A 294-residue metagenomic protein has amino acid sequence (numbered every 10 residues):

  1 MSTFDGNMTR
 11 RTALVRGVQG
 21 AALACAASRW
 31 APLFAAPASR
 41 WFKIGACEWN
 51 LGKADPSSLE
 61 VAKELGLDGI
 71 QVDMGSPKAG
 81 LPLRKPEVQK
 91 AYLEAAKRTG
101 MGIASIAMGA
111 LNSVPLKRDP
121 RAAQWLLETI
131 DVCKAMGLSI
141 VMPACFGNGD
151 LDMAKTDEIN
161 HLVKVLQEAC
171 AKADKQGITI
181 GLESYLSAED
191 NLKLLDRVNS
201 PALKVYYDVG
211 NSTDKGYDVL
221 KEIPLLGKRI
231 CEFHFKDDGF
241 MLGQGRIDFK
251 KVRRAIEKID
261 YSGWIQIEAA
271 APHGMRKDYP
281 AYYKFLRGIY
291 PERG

Functional and structural regions predicted by a protein language model:
S2-K43, G52-G66, T99, A188-G294: Histidine-acidic metal/acid-base catalytic patches
G17-A27, S58, L93-S105, N112-V205 (+1 more regions): Active-site acidic/histidine proton-transfer and metal-coordination neighborhood in alpha/beta enzyme cores
G45-C47: Short, well-ordered beta-strand segments
N50, M74-S76, G109-N112, C145-G149 (+4 more regions): Active-site-proximal loop/turn and secondary-structure-junction residues that shape catalytic pockets, frequently
Q71, S105-A107, M142, G181 (+2 more regions): Conserved beta-strand positions in the central sheet of alpha/beta enzyme cores
D73-A91, F146-L151: Glycine-rich, proline-tolerant flexible connector loops at the mouths of alpha/beta enzymes
P82-Q89, K117-P120, R276-D278: Metal-dependent catalytic neighborhoods of phosphoester/phosphodiester hydrolases
V88, W125, L162-V165, D248 (+1 more regions): Hydrophobic alpha-helical membrane-association signature
